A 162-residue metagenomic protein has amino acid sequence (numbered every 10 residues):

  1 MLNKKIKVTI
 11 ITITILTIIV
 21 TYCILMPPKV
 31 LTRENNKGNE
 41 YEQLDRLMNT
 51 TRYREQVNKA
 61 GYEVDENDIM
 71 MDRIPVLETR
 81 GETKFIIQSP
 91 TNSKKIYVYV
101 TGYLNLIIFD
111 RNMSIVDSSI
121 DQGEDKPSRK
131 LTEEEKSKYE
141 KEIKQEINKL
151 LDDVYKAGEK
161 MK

Functional and structural regions predicted by a protein language model:
M1-I6: Short, Lys/Arg-rich N-terminal segment immediately upstream of the first membrane anchor
K7-M26: Hydrophobic membrane-insertion alpha-helices, especially the h-region of bacterial N-terminal signal peptides
T9, T32, I115-V116: Intrinsic disorder/low-complexity segments
I11-T14, E63-V64, D72-P75, E140-D153: Generic detector of bulky aromatic hydrophobic side chains
T12, E40-Q43, G102, P127: Terminal low-complexity, poorly structured segments
V20-Y97: N-terminal export/targeting and maturation segments
F85-K162: Non-cytosolic head/periplasmic domains of membrane-anchored proteins
